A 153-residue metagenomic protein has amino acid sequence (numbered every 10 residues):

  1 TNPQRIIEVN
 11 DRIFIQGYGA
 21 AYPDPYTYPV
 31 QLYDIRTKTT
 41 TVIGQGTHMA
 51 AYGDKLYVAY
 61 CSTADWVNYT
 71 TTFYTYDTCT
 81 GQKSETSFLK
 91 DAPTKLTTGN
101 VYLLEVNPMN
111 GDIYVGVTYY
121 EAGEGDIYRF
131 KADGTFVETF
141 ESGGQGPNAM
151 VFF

Functional and structural regions predicted by a protein language model:
T1, I35-Q45, Q82-L96, T135-E141: A short beta-strand motif characteristic of beta-propeller blades
T1-Q31: Solenoidal tandem-repeat scaffolds enriched in leucines and small polar residues
T1-V9, I43-K55, A59, L96-V106 (+1 more regions): Repeated scaffold domains used in trafficking and secretory/extracellular systems, primarily beta-propellers
F14-Q16, Y57-Y60, V115: Residue position within the beta-strands of beta-propeller blades
G19-A20, S62, Y119: Residue-level signature of beta-propeller blades and closely related beta-rich strand-turn architectures in secreted
Y22-Q31, D65-T75, A122-Y128: Structural motif
P23-A64: Long, well-ordered mid-to-C-terminal structural blocks that present hydrophobic/aromatic surfaces
K95-G134: C-terminal structured domain segments
